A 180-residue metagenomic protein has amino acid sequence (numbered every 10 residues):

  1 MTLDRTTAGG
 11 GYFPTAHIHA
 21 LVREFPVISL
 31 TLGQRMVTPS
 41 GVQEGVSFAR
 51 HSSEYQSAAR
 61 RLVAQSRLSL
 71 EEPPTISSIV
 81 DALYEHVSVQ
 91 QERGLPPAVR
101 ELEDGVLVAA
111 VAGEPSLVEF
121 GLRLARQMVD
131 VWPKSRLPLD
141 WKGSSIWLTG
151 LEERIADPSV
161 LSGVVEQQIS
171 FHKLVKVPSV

Functional and structural regions predicted by a protein language model:
M1-T2: Amphipathic alpha-helical segments
T6-V180: Intrinsically disordered, low-complexity regulatory regions enriched in serine/threonine/proline and acidic residues
